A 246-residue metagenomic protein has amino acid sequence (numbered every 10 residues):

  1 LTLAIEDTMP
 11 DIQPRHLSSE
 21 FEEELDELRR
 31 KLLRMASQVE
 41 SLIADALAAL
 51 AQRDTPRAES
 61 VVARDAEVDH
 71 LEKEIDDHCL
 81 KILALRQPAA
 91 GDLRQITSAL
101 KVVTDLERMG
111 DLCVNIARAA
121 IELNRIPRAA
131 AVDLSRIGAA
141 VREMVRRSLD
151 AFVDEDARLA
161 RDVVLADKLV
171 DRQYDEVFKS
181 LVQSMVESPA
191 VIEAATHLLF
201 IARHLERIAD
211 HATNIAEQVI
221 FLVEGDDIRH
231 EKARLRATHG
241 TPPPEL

Functional and structural regions predicted by a protein language model:
L3-L246: Cytosolic, long alpha-helical scaffolding segments
